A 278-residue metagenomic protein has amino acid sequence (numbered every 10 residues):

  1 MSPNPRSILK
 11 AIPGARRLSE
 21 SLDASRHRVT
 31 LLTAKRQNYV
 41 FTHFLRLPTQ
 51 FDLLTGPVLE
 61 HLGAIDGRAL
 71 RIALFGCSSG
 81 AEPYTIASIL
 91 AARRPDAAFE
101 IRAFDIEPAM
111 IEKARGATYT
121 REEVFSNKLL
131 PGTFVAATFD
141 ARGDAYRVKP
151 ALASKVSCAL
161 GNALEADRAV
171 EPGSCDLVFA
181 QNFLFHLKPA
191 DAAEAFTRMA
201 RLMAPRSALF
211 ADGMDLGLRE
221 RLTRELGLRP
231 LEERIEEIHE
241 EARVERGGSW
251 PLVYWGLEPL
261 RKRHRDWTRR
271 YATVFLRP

Functional and structural regions predicted by a protein language model:
S2-L70: Conserved AdoMet
G67-T85, E100-R102: Conserved class I S-adenosyl-L-methionine
I89-E100: Conserved S-adenosyl-L-methionine
E100-G173, F179, F183, D191: Extended basic-aromatic, gly/pro-enriched interface segments that bind polyanionic ligands
Y119-A145, R221-P259, R263-A272: Conserved Class I S-adenosyl-L-methionine
F185-L187, G217: A short His-aromatic
A193-P205: A short glycine-rich, Lys/Arg-flanked "PGG" loop and its adjoining helix->strand segment in the class I
P205-M214: Conserved beta-strand signature within the Rossmann-like core of class I S-adenosyl-L-methionine
